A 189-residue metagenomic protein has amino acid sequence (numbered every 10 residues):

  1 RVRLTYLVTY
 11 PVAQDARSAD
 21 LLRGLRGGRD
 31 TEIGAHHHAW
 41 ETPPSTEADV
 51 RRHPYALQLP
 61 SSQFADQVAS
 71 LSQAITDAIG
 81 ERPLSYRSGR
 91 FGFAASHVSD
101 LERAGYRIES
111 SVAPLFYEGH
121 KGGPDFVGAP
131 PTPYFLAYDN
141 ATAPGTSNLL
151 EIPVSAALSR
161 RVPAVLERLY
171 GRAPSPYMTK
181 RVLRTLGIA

Functional and structural regions predicted by a protein language model:
R1-R29: Active-site beta->alpha N-cap acidic-glycine motif
R3, L57-R90, P144, I152: CE4/NodB-like, metal-dependent polysaccharide N-deacetylase domain that modifies extracellular/periplasmic N-acetylated
L4-Y6, I33-H37, L84-Y86, I108-S110 (+1 more regions): Hydrophobic faces of well-ordered beta-strands that scaffold small-molecule active sites in alpha/beta enzyme cores
V8-V12, H38-E41, R87-G92, P114: Short, solvent-exposed turn/loop segments enriched in Gly/Ser/Thr/Pro and often Arg
A19-R23, A65-S72, V98: Generic structural signal for well-ordered alpha-helices, preferentially at hydrophobic/aromatic core positions
I33-S45, A157-P163: Short, solvent-exposed beta-strand-terminating loops
P44-Q58: Surface-exposed, active-site-proximal loop segments in enzymatic domains
S88-A189: Active-site-adjacent pocket scaffolds in enzyme catalytic domains
